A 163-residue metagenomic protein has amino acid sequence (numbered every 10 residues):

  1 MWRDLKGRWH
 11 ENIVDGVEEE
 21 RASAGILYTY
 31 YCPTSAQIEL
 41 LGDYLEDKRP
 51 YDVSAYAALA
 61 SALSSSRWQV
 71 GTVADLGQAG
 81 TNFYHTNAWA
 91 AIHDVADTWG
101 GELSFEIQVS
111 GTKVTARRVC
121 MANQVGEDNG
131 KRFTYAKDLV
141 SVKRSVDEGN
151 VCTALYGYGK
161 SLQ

Functional and structural regions predicted by a protein language model:
M1-V70, A74: Surface-exposed cap/loop segments at beta↔alpha junctions
Y28-T29, T115-R117, V151-T153: Envelope-exposed proteins and targeting segments
A36-L45, N123-T134: Short, charged/polar, Gly/Pro-enriched secondary-structure boundary elements
P50-S54, N82-A90: Soluble non-cytosolic domains of exported or imported proteins
Y56, A60, W89-I92, A154-L155: Extracytoplasmic/secreted envelope proteins and their assembly/folding machinery, especially bacterial periplasmic
S66-A74, D97-V114: Short, well-structured beta-strand/strand-turn elements
V73-T81: Surface-exposed aromatic
V125-Q163: Acidic, small/polar-enriched beta strand-loop surface segments
